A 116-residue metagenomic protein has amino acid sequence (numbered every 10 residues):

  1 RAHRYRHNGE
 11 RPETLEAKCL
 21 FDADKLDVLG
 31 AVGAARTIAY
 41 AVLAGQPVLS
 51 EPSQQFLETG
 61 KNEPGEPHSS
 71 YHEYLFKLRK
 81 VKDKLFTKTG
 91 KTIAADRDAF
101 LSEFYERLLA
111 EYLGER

Functional and structural regions predicted by a protein language model:
R1-Y5: His-Asp-centered metal-binding catalytic motifs of divalent-metal-dependent phosphohydrolases/nucleases
G9-R116: Divalent metal-dependent phosphate-bond-processing catalytic cores, especially two-metal-ion Mg2+/Mn2+ enzymes that act
